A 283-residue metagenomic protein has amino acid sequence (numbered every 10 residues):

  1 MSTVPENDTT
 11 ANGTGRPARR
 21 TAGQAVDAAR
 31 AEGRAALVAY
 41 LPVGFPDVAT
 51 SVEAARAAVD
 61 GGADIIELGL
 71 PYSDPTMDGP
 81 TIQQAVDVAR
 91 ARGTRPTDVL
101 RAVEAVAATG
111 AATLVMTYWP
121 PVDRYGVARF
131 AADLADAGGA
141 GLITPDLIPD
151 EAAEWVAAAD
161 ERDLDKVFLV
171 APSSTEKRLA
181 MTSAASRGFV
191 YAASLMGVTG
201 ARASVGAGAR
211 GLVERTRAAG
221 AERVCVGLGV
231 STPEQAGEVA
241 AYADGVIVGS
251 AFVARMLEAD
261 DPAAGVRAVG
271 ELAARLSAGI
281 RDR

Functional and structural regions predicted by a protein language model:
M1-E6, E214-E222, S231-A241, G245-R283: Alpha/beta catalytic cores of nucleotide-metabolism and tRNA/nucleoside-modifying enzymes
M1-Y40, V103-E104: N-terminal amphipathic alpha-helix/helix-capping segment at the start of soluble metabolic enzymes
A18-A29, V48, Y72-Q84, A91-E104 (+6 more regions): Active-site-adjacent beta->alpha loops and helix N-cap segments on the catalytic face of soluble alpha/beta enzymes
E32-V38, A108-Y118, A159-L169, R217-L228: Short beta-strand/loop segments at the ligand-binding rim of alpha/beta enzyme cores
L37-S51, L114-G126, D165-S174: Active-site mouth loops of central-metabolism enzymes
A39, A58, G69, L134 (+3 more regions): Conserved, mostly hydrophobic/aromatic
V48-A58, S174-A184, V226, V230-V246: Catalytic cores of alpha/beta
D64-P75, G139-I143, I148, V190-G200 (+2 more regions): Glycine-rich phosphate-binding active-site loops on the catalytic face of alpha/beta enzymes
